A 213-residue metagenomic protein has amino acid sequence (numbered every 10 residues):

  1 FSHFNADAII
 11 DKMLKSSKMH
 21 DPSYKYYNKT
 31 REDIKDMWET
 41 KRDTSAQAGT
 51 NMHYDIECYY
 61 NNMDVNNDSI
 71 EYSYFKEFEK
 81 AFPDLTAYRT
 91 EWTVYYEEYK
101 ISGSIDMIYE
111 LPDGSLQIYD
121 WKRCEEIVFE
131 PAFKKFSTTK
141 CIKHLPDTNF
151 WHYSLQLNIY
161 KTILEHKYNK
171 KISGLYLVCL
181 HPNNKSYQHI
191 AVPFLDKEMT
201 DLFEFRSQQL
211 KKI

Functional and structural regions predicted by a protein language model:
F1-S102: Metal-dependent nuclease catalytic cores that hydrolyze phosphodiester bonds in DNA/RNA, characterized by
K41, T138-F150: Short histidine-centered catalytic/ligand-binding loop motif
H53, G103-Y109, G114-K140, Y160: Conserved catalytic cores of phosphodiester-cleaving nucleases, focusing on short active-site segments
N61, T93, E97-E98, D113 (+3 more regions): Accessory terminal regions of nucleic-acid processing enzymes
R89, Q117-D120, G174-C179: A structural signal for short, well-ordered beta-strand segments and their strand-loop junctions that often border
Y95, E110, V178-L180: A generic structural motif
K100-S102, L116, S186-H189: Short, mixed charged/polar active-site loops that provide acid/base catalysis or chelate metal/phosphate cofactors
P146-S154, I159-I213: Metal-dependent nuclease catalytic regions and adjoining charged, substrate-binding loops involved in nucleic-acid end
